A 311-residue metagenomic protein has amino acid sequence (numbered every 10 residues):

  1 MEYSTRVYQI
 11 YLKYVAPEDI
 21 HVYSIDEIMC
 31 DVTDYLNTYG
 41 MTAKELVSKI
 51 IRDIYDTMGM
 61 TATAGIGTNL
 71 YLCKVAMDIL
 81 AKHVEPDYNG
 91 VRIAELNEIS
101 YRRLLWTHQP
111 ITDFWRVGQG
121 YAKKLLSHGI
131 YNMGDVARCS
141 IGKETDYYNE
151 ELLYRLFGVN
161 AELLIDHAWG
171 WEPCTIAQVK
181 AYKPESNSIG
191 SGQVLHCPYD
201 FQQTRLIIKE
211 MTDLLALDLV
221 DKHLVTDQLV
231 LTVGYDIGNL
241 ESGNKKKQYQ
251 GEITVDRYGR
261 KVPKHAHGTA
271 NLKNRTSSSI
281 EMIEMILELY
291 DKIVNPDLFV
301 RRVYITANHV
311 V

Functional and structural regions predicted by a protein language model:
M1-I176: Gly/Gly-Pro- and Ser/Thr-rich, intrinsically disordered tail segments characteristic of DNA damage-repair and tolerance
P17-I20, A64, Y88-I99, R103 (+5 more regions): Generic preference for hydrophobic/aromatic residues in regular secondary structure cores
Y23-E27, G67-L70, L224-Q228, L298-R302: Short Gly/Ser/Thr- and Asp/Glu-enriched loop/turn motifs at secondary-structure junctions
D34-Y35, T68-C73, V233-L240, N308-V311: Short, internal active-site loops enriched in acidic
D113, Y121-V300: DNA-contacting surface of Y-family translesion DNA polymerases
